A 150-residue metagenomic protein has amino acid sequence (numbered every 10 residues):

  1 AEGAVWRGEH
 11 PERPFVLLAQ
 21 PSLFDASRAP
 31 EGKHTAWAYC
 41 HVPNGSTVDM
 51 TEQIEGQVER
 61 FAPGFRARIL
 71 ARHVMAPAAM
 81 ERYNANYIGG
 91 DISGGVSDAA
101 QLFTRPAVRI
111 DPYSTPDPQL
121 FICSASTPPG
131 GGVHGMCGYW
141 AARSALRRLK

Functional and structural regions predicted by a protein language model:
A1-Y83: C-terminal segments that line or cap access tunnels to active or ligand-binding sites in enzymes and enzyme-associated
R13-L17, G64-P128: A glycine-rich dinucleotide-binding beta-alpha-beta segment and adjacent secondary-structure elements that constitute
Q20, A36, E55, D117 (+2 more regions): Functionally constrained cores in energy, signaling, and assembly domains
P21-D25, P43-G45, S97, S126-P128 (+1 more regions): Short, glycine-/Ser/Thr-/acidic-enriched flexible segments
A38, V58, L120, S124 (+1 more regions): Hydrophobic, well-ordered secondary-structure elements that form the walls of internal hydrophobic environments
H41-G45, A62-P63, G94-D98, D117-P118 (+1 more regions): Glycine-rich loops and low-complexity Gly/Arg-rich segments that provide flexible linkers or classic glycine-based
M75-P77, R147-K150: Active-site-proximal substrate-binding core of FAD-dependent oxidoreductases
C123-L149: A conserved FAD-binding loop/helix module that cradles the flavin
